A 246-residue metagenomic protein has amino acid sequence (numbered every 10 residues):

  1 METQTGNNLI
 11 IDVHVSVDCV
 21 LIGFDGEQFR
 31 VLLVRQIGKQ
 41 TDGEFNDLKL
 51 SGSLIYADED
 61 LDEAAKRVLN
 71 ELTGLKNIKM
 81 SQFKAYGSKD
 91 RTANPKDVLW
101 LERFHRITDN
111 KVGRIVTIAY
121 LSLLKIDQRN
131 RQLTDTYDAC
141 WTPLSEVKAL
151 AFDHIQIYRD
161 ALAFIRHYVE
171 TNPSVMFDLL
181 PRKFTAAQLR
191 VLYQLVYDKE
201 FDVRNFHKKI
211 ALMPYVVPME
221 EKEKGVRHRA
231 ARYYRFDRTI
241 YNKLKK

Functional and structural regions predicted by a protein language model:
M1, F24-G26, R30-L33, D58 (+4 more regions): Core subunits and conserved enzymes of cellular information-processing and envelope-translocation systems across
N7-L48: N-terminal strand-loop-strand
V13-V17, E63, N70-Q128, Y168-M176 (+1 more regions): Active-site segment of metal-dependent pyrophosphate-handling enzymes, primarily the Nudix hydrolase catalytic core
V31-T41, F45, M80-F83, L101-E102 (+4 more regions): Short, His- and charge-rich active-site/binding loops that engage polyanionic ligands
L50-D58, D178-L179: Short histidine-centered catalytic/ligand-binding loop motif
I115-I126, N130-H167, R182-A187, N205-K209 (+1 more regions): NUDIX/MutT-family hydrolases
V191-E200: Short helix-coil junctions and helix-kink-helix linkers
E220-K246: Long, intrinsically disordered, low-complexity Ser/Thr/Pro-rich regulatory/activation regions of nuclear proteins
